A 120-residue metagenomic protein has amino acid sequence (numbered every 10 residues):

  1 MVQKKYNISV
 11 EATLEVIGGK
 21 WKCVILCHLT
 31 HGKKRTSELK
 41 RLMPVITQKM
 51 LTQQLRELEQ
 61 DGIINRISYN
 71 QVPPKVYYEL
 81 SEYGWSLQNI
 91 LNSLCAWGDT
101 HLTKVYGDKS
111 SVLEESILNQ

Functional and structural regions predicted by a protein language model:
M1-K5, Q60, N65, E82-Q120: C-terminal regulatory/oligomerization modules of transcriptional regulators
K5-M50, Q71-Y77: N-terminal helix-turn-helix DNA-binding core of bacterial DNA-binding proteins
V10-E11, I67-Y69, S86-L87: Alpha-helical interaction segments
G32-K33, I46, L58, G98-H101: The DNA-recognition helices of helix-turn-helix-type DNA-binding domains
Q54: Residues within the DNA-recognition helix of helix-turn-helix
E59-E79: Beta-hairpin "wing" of winged helix-turn-helix
